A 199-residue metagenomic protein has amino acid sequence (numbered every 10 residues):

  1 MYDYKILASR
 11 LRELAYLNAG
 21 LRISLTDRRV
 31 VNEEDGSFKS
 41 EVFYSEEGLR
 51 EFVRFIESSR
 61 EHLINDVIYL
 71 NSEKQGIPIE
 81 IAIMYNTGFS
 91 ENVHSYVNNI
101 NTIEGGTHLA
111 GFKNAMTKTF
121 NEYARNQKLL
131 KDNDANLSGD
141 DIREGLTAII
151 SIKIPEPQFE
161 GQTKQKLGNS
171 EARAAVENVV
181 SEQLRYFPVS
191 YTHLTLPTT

Functional and structural regions predicted by a protein language model:
K5, R12-L14, G20, S24-Q165: GHKL/Histidine-kinase-like ATPase module
I6, T107, E171-A175: A general alpha-helical scaffold signature found inside nucleotide-binding enzyme cores
N99-I103, Q183, F187, T199: Alpha-helix C-capping/helix-to-loop hinge sites
S170, A174-Y191: Long, non-coiled-coil amphipathic alpha-helical linker/lever segments that couple catalytic cores to other domains
T192-T198: Conserved small/polar residues in nucleotide/adenosyl-binding loops
